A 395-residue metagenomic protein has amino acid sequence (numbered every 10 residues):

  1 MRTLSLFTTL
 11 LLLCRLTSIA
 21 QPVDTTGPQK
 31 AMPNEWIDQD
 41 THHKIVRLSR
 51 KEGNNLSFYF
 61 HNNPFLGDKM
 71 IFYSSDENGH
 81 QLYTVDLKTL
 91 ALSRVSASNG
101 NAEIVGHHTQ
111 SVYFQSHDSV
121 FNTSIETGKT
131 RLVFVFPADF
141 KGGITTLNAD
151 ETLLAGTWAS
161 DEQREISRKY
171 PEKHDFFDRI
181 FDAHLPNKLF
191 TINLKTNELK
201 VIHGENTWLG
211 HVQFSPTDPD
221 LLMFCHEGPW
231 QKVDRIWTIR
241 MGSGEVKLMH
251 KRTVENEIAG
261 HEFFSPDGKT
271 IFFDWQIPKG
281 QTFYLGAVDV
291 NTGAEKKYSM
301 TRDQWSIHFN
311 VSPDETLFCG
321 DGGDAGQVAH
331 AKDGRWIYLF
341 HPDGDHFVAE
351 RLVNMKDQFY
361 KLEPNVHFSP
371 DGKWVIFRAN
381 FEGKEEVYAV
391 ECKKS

Functional and structural regions predicted by a protein language model:
P22-P28, G156-H184, C225-V233, Q276-P278 (+2 more regions): Short, conserved, GDST-rich strand-edge loop motifs in beta-rich repeat architectures
P22-V46, D182-K188: Blade/loop signatures of beta-propeller domains
W36-L56, A349-V353: A short helix->beta-strand "capping" segment at the edge of beta-propeller domains
N54, Y59-H61, G79-F121: Blade-loop segments of beta-propeller domains
M70-I71, V112, L153-L154, L221-L222 (+3 more regions): Hydrophobic beta-strand positions that form the internal "hydrophobic ladder" of WD40/Gbeta-like beta-propeller blades
N78-Y83, D118-T123, Q163-K169, H184-F190 (+4 more regions): Structural motif
S98-N187, V201-G204: Asp-box/WD-like beta-propeller blade repeats and closely related beta-sheet repeat scaffolds
F273-D274, P278-Y284, Y298-V348: Loop/turn-rich, solvent-exposed surfaces of beta-rich toroidal or solenoidal domains
